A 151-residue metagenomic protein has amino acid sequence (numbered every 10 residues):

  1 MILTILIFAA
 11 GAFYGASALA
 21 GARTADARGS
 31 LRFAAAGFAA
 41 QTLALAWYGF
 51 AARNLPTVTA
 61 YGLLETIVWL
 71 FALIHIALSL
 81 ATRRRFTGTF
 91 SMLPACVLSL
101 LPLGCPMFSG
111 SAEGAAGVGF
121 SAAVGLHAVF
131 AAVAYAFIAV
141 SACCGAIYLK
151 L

Functional and structural regions predicted by a protein language model:
M1, G21-G29, A46-V58: Short juxtamembrane and helix-loop transition motifs at transmembrane-helix boundaries in membrane proteins
M1-A16, F130-I138: Hydrophobic transmembrane alpha-helical segments in integral membrane proteins
A10-G21, A35-W47, E65-L78: Central hydrophobic cores of alpha-helical transmembrane segments in multi-pass inner-membrane proteins across all
A25-A36, F86-M92: Membrane-interfacial loop-to-transmembrane alpha-helix junctions, especially the N-terminal start
S30, A34-A36, L43-A46, N54 (+1 more regions): Transmembrane-helix bundle segments that line or gate the permeation/cavity pathway in multi-pass membrane proteins
Q41-T42, P94-V97, K150: Terminal, non-globular segments
A51-A134: Membrane-interface helix-loop-helix junctions at boundaries between adjacent transmembrane segments
V133-L151: Transmembrane alpha-helix/helix-exit interface in multi-pass inner-membrane proteins
